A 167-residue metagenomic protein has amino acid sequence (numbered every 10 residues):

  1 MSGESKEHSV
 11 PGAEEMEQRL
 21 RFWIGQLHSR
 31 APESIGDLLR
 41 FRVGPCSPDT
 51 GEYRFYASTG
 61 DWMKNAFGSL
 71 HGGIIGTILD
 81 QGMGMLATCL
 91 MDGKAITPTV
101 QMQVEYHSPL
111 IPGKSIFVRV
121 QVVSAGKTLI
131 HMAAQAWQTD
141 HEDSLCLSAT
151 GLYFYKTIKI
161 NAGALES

Functional and structural regions predicted by a protein language model:
M1-Y56, D61, L165-S167: Non-catalytic linker/capping segments at the edges of enzyme domains
S2-F22, L110-P112, V123-S167: HotDog/MaoC-like acyl-thioester-processing domains
D37-L39, D49-Y53, I96-M102, K114-I116 (+2 more regions): A generic structural signal for short beta-strands and their flanking turns/coil linkers
S47, K64, W137-T139: Hydrophobic alpha-helical segments, especially N-terminal targeting/anchoring helices
R54-G84, A164-E166: Hot-dog-fold acyl-thioester-processing enzymes
Y56-S58, Q103-E105, R119-Q121, Q135-W137 (+1 more regions): Residue-level recognition of well-ordered beta-strand positions that form the cores of beta-sheet-rich folds across
M85-F117: Hydrophobic beta-strand-centered segment that forms part of the acyl-chain substrate-binding groove
